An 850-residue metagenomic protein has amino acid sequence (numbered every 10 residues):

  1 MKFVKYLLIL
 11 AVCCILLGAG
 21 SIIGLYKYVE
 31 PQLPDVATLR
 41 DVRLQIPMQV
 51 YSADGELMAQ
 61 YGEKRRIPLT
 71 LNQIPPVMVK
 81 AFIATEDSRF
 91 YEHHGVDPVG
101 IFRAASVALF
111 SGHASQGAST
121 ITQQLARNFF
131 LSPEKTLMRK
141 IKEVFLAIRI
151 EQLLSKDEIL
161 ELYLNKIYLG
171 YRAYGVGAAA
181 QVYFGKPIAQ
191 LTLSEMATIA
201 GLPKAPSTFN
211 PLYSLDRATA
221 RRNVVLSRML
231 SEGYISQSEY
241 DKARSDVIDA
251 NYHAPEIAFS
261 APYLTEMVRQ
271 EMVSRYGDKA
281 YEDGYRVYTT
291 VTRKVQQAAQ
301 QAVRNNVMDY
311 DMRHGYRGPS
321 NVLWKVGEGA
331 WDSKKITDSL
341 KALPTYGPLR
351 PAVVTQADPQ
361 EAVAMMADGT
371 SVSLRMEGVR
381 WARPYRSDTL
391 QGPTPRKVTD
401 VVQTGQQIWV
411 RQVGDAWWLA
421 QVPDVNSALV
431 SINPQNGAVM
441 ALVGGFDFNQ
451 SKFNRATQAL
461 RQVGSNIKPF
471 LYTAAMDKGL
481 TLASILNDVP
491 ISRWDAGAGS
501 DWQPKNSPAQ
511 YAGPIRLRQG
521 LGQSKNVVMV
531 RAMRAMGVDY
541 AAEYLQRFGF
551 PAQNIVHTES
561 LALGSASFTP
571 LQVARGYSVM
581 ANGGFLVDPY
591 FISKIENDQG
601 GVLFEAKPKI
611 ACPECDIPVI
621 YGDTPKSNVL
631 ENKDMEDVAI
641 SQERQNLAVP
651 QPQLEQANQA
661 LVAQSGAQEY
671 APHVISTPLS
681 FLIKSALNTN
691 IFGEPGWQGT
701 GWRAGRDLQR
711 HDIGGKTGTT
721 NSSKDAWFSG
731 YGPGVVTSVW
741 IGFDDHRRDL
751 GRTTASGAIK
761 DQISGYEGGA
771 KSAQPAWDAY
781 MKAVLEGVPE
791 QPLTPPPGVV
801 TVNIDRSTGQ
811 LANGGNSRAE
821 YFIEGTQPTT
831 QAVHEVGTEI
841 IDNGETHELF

Functional and structural regions predicted by a protein language model:
M1-Y51, R89, A108-L109: N-terminal type II signal-anchor transmembrane helix that functions as the membrane-insertion/stop-transfer segment
I22, K27, S111-D368, A532 (+4 more regions): Non-catalytic, structured segments within soluble enzyme domains
I67-N72, T389-T399, V422-S427, Q450-F470 (+1 more regions): Short active-site loop at a secondary-structure junction that contains or immediately precedes the catalytic residue(s)
M78, T289, R293-Q296, Q300-A302 (+8 more regions): A penicillin-recognizing enzyme superfamily signal
F82-I83, M229, A299, P359 (+7 more regions): Active-site SXXK
Y91-I101, Y174-G177, S236-E239, M476-A496 (+2 more regions): Short, well-structured active-site flanking segments
F110-K135, K186-A189, E256-I257, Q435 (+3 more regions): Conserved catalytic neighborhood of penicillin-recognizing serine enzymes
D501-K505, G537-R575: Mid-domain, small-residue-enriched loop/turn segments at the edges of structured enzyme/sensor domains
